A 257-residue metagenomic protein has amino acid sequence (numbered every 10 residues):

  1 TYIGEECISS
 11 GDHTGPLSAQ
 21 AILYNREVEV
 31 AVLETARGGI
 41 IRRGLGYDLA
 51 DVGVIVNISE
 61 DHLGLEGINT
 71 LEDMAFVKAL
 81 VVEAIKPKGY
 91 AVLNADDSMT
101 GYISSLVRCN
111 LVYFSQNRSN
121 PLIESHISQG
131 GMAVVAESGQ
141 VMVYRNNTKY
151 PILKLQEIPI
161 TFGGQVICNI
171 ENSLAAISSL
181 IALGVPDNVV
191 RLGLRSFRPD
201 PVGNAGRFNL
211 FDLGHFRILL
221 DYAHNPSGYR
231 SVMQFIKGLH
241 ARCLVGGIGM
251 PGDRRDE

Functional and structural regions predicted by a protein language model:
T1-I3, I248: Short beta-strand-centered segment that lines the nucleotide-binding/catalytic pocket of NTP-utilizing
I3-Y113, R118-L122, P226-R230: Flexible active-site lid/hinge loop adjacent to a nucleotide/diphosphate and Mg2+-phosphate binding pocket
E5-E6, R145-N147, H215: Residue-level detection of beta-strand-connecting loop/turn positions
Y24-V28, A79-P87, S105-R108, N146 (+3 more regions): Generic secondary-structure signature for well-ordered alpha-helical cores
A50, G139, G206-F208: Change "...and in nucleic-acid phosphodiester-cleaving endonucleases..." to "...and in nucleic-acid processing enzymes
C109-E137, G193-F197: Beta-strand->loop->alpha-helix junctions that form or flank phosphate-binding loops in nucleotide-handling enzymes
A133-I158: Acidic-glycine-rich active-site phosphate/pyrophosphate-binding loop
P151-E257: Nucleotide phosphate-binding/pyrophosphate-handling subdomain across enzymes that bind or process nucleotide phosphates
